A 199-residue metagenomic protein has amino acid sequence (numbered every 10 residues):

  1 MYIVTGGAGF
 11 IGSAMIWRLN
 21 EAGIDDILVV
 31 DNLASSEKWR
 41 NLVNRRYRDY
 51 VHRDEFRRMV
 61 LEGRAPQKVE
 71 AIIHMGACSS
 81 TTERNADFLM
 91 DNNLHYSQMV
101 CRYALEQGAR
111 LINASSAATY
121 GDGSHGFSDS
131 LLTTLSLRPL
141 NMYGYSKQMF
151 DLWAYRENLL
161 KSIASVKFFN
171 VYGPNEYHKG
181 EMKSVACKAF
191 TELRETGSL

Functional and structural regions predicted by a protein language model:
M1, D25-D26, R110, S162: Residues at the starts of beta-strands that form the adenosine-phosphate
Y2-I24: N-terminal Rossmann NAD(P)H-binding glycine-rich loop of SDR-like oxidoreductase domains
T5, V30, I72-G76, L111-A117 (+1 more regions): SDR active-site strand-loop-helix element
L28-F56: Glycine-rich phosphate-binding loop and adjoining beta1-alpha1-beta2 segment of Rossmann-like nucleotide-binding folds
N44, R53, R58-N92: NAD(P)H-binding glycine-rich loop region in Rossmannoid oxidoreductase-like domains and their noncatalytic homologs
M75-C78, S116-A117, G123, M142 (+1 more regions): Active-site pre-Tyr helix/loop in NAD(P)-dependent dehydrogenases
D91, H95-M99, E106, R110 (+3 more regions): Catalytic helix-loop patch of NAD(P)-dependent Rossmann-fold dehydrogenases
V171, C187-L199: Alpha-helical substrate-binding/gating segment
